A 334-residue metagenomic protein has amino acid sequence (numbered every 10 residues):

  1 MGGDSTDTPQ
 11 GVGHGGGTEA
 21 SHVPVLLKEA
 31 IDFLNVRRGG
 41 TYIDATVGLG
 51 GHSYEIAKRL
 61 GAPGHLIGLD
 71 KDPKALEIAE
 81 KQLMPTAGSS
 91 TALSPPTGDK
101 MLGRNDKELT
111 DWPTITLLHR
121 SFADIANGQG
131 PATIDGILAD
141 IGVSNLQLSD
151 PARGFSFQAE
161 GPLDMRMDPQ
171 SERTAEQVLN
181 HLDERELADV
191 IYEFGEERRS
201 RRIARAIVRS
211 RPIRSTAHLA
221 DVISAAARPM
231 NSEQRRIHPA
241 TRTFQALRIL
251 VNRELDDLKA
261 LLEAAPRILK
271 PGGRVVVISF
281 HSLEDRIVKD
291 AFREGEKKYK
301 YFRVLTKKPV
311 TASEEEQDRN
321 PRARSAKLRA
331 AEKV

Functional and structural regions predicted by a protein language model:
M1-A87, D99-V334: S-adenosyl-L-methionine-dependent methyltransferase catalytic core, i.e., the SAM/SAH-binding region
